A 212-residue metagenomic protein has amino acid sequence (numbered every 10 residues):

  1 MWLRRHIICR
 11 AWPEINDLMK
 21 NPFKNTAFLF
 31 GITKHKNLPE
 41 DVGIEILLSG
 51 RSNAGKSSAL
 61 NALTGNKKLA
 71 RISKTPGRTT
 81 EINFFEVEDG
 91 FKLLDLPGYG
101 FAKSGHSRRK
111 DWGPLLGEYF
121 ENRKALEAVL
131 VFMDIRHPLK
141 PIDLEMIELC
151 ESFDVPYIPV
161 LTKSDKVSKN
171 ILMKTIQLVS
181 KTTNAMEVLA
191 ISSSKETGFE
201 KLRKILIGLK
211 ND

Functional and structural regions predicted by a protein language model:
W12-F101: Conserved G1/Walker A P-loop phosphate-binding module
F23-T33, V167-D212: Canonical P-loop GTPase G-domain recognition
R78, F91, G98-F101, R136-P138 (+2 more regions): Conserved nucleotide-binding/hydrolysis micro-motifs of P-loop NTPases
D89-L126: Conserved nucleotide-sensing/catalytic segment adjacent to the nucleotide-binding pocket in NTP-handling enzymes
E118-M186: Conserved C-terminal guanine-recognition region of P-loop GTPase G domains, centered on the G4
